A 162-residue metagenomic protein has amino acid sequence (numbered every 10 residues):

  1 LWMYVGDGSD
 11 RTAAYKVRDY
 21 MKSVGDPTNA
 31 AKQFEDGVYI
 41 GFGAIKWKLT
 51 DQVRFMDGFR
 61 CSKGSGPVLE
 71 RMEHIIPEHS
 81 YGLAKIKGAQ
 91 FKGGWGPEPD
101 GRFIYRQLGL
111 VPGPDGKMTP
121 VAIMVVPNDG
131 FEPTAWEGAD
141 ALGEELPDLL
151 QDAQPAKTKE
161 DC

Functional and structural regions predicted by a protein language model:
L1-K63: Mid-domain, small-residue-enriched loop/turn segments at the edges of structured enzyme/sensor domains
W2-A13, D57-K87, K92-C162: Structured C-terminal helix/loop/strand segments within mature extracytoplasmic catalytic/sensor domains
